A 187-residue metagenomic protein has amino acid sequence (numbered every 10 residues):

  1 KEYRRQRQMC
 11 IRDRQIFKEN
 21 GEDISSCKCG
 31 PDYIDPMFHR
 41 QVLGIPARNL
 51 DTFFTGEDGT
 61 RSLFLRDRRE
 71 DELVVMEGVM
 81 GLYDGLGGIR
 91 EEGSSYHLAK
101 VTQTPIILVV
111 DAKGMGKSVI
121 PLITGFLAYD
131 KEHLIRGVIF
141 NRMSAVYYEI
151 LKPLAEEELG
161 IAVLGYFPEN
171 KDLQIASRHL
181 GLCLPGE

Functional and structural regions predicted by a protein language model:
K1-I11: Single conserved hydrophobic/aromatic residue that forms the stacking wall/gate of nucleotide- or nucleobase-binding
R4-R5, Q15-T102, V110-G137, V146-E149: ATP-dependent carboxylate-amine ligase catalytic core
M9, F53, V75, L164-F167: Generic preference for hydrophobic/aromatic residues in regular secondary structure cores
C10, C27-C29, C183: Generic recognition of cysteine residues
R12, I16, L154: Rossmann-fold NAD(P)-dependent oxidoreductase module
I106-V109, L164-Y166: Short hydrophobic alpha-helical runs that function as membrane-insertion/retention elements
G116-E187: Internal gly/pro-rich beta-alpha loop/helix module that stabilizes soluble enzyme cofactors or their anionic handles
